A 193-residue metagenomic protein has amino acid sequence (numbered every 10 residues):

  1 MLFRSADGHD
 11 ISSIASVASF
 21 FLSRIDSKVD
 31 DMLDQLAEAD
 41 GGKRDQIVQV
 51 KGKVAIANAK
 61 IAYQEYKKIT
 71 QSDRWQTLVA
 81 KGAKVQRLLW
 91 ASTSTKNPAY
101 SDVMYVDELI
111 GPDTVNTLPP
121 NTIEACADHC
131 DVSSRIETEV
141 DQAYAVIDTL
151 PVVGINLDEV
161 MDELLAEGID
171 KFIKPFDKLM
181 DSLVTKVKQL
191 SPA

Functional and structural regions predicted by a protein language model:
M1-L2: Short, small-residue-biased leader/transition segments that mark boundaries at the very start of proteins
S5-I11, A37-R44, T138: A polyampholytic, Gly/Pro-enriched intrinsically disordered region
D7-S12, D73-A83, L157-D162, Q189-A193: Flexible, glycine/charged-enriched surface loops at secondary-structure junctions
S13-S19, R87-L89: Structural preference for beta-strand elements that scaffold enzyme active sites
F20-I25: Glycine-rich phosphate/ribose-binding loops and adjacent secondary-structure elements that form binding surfaces
K28-G111, C130-D131, E159: Active-site loops and adjacent core secondary-structure elements that bind or stabilize anionic groups
G82-K188: Flexible, acidic glycine-rich loops studded with aromatic residues
